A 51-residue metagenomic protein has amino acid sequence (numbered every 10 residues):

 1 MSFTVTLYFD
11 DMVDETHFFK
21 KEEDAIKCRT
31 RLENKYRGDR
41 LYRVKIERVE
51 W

Functional and structural regions predicted by a protein language model:
M1-F3, Y42: Residues at beta-strand starts and edge strands
F3-D10: A short beta-strand micro-motif
Y8, K20, E47-V49: A structural detector for beta-sheet-dominated domains
D11-E23: A short, exposed loop/beta-hairpin motif centered on an aromatic-Gly-Thr core
D14, R31-W51: Short, mixed-charge low-complexity intrinsically disordered segments
A25-R29: Short amphipathic alpha-helices within nucleic acid-binding modules
